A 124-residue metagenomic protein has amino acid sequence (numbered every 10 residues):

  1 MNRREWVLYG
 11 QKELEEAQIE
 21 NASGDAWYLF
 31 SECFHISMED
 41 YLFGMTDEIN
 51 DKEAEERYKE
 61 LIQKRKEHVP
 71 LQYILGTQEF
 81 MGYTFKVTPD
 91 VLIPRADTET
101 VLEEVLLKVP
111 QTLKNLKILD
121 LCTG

Functional and structural regions predicted by a protein language model:
M1-T46: Non-catalytic accessory regions of SAM-dependent methyltransferases
Q11, Y58-I62, T123: Residue-level detection of beta-strand scaffold positions
L14, L92, L119-L121: Generic leucine side-chain signal with a strong bias for well-ordered alpha-helical environments
A22, D51-E55, K114: Residue-level recognition of alpha-helical structural elements
W27, V69-Y73, C122-T123: Short secondary-structure transition/capping segments
E32-K108: Conserved AdoMet
E99-G124: Conserved SAM/SAH cofactor-binding pocket of Class I
